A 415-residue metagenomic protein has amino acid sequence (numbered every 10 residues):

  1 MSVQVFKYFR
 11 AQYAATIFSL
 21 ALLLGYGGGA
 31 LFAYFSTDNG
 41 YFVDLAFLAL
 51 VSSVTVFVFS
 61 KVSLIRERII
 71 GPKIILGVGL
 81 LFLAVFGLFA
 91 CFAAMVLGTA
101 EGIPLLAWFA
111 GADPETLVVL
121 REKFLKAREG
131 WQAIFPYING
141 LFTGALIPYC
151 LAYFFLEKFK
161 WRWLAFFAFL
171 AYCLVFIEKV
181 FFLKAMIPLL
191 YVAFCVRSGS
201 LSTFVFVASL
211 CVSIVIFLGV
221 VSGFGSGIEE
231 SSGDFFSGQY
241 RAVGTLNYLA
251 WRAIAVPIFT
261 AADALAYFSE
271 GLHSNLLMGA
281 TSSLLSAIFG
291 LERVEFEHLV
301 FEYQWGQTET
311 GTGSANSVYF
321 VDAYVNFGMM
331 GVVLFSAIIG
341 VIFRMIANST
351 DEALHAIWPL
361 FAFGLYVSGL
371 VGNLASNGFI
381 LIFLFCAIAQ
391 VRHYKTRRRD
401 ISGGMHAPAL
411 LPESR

Functional and structural regions predicted by a protein language model:
M1-I75, F166-L170, A185-G225, L374-R415: N-terminal "leader" segments that precede or initiate the main folded domain
S2-Q4, G144-L156, L334-A347: Hydrophobic, aromatic-rich transmembrane alpha-helices and their immediate juxtamembrane boundary segments
F6-I17, V96-G102, F289-R293: Alpha-helical transmembrane segments of integral membrane proteins, especially early/N-terminal helices
K7-A21, K158-A165, I346-P359: Membrane-interfacial loop-to-transmembrane alpha-helix junctions, especially the N-terminal start
L64-E230, E302-Y303: Membrane-embedded catalytic interface detector for glycan/lipid assembly enzymes
D113-G130, G219-I339: Small-residue-enriched transmembrane helix-hairpin modules in multi-pass membrane proteins
T312-R415: Hydrophobic alpha-helical segments
